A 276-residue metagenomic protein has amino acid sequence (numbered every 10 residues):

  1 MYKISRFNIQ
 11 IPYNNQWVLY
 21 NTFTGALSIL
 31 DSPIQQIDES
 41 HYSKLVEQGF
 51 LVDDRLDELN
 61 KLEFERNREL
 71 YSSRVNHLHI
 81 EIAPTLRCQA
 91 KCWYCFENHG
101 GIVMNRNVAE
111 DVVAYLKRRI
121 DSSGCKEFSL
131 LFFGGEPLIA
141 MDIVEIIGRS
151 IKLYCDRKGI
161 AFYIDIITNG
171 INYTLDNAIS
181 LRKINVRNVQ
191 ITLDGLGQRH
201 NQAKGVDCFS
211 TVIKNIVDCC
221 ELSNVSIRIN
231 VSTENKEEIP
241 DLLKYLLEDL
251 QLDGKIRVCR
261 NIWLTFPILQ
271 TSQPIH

Functional and structural regions predicted by a protein language model:
I4-L19, T24-I29, H41-E81, S123: N-terminal [4Fe-4S]-dependent radical SAM core
I29-I37: A hydrophobic, small-residue-rich beta->alpha segment in the mid-to-C-terminal subdomain of diverse proteins
D31, D142, N201-G205: Short, solvent-exposed loop/turn segments at secondary-structure boundaries
S43, E47, A114-R118, R149-L153 (+3 more regions): Surface-exposed alpha-helical segments enriched in charged/polar residues
E63-I179, I184-R187: Conserved alpha-helical substructure of the radical SAM core
G134, I166-G170, L193-G195, I229-V231 (+1 more regions): A cross-domain feature marking catalytic cores of carbohydrate-active enzymes and several ubiquitous metabolic/repair
A178-L196, G254-L264: Non-cysteine beta-strand/loop elements that form the S-adenosyl-L-methionine
N201-H276: Radical SAM enzyme [4Fe-4S]-AdoMet core and its adjacent flexible, acidic and glycine-rich loops/tails across
